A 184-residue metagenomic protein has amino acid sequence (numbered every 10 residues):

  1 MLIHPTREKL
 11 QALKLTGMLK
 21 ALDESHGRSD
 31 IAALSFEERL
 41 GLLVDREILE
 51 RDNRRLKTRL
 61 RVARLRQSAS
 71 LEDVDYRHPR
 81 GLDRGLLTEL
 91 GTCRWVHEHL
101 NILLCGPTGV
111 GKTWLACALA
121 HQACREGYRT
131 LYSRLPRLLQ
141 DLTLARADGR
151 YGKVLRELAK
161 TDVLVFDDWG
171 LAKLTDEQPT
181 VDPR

Functional and structural regions predicted by a protein language model:
M1-L19: Charged, compositionally biased N-terminal leader segments and the immediate start of the first structured element
P5-E8, E24-R28, D73, N101-C105 (+1 more regions): Short hinge/gating elements
R7-A12, R61-L82: Dynamic helix-loop-helix/coil hinge segments at AAA+ ATPase domain boundaries and subdomain interfaces
E8, K20-D23, G41-L42, E72 (+5 more regions): Solvent-exposed alpha-helical segments within well-ordered globular domains of core cellular machineries
K14, V74, A116, R134 (+1 more regions): Residue-level signature of catalytic and energy-coupling elements of molecular machines, predominantly ATP/GTP-dependent
T16-Q67: Interdomain "pre-motor" coupling segment immediately N-terminal to P-loop NTPase/helicase cores
L82-K160: Conserved P-loop
G149-R184: Conserved nucleotide-sensing/catalytic segment adjacent to the nucleotide-binding pocket in NTP-handling enzymes
